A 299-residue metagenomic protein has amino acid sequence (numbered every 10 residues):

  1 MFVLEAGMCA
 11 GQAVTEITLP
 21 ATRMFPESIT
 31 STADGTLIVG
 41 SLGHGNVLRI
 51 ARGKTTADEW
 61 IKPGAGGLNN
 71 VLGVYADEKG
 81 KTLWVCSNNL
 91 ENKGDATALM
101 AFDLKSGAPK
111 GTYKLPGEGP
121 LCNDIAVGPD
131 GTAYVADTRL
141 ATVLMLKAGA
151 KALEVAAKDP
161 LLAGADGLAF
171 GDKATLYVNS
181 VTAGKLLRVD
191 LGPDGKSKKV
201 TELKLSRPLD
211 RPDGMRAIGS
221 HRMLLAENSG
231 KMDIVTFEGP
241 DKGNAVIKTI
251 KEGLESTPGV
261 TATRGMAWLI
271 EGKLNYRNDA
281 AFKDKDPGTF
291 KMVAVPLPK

Functional and structural regions predicted by a protein language model:
C9-M24, V295-L297: A short helix->beta-strand "capping" segment at the edge of beta-propeller domains
A13-L19, T56-A65, A108-L115, A152-D159 (+2 more regions): A short beta-strand motif characteristic of beta-propeller blades
P20-T36, A65-L90, L115-A133, D159-L176 (+3 more regions): Beta-rich, blade/repeat-based domains predominating in secreted/periplasmic proteins but also intracellular
L42, N88-L90, T138-L140, V181 (+2 more regions): Short loop/turn segments immediately following the C-termini of beta-strands
G45-L48, E91-K93, L99, A141-L144 (+3 more regions): Structural signal for beta-propeller blades
A51-T55, D103-A108, K147-K151, D190-G195 (+2 more regions): Short loop/turn segments that connect beta-strands within beta-propeller blades
C86-A96, G272-G288: Short, conserved, GDST-rich strand-edge loop motifs in beta-rich repeat architectures
T97-K105, D284-P298: Beta-propeller blade signature
